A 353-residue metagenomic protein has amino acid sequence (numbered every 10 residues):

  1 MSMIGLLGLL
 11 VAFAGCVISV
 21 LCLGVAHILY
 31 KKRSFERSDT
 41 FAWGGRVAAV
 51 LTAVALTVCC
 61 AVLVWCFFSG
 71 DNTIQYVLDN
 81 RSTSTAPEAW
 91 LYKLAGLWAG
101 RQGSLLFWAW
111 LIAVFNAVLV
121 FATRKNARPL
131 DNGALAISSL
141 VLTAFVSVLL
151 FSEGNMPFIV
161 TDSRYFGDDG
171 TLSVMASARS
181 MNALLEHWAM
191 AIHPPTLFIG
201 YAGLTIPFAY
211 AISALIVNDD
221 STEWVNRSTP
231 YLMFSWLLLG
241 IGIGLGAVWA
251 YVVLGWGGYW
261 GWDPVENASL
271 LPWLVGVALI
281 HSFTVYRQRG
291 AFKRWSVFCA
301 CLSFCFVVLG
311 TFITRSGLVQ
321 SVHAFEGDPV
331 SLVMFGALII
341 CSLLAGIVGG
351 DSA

Functional and structural regions predicted by a protein language model:
M1-A353: Polytopic transmembrane helical bundles with strong interfacial aromatic enrichment
